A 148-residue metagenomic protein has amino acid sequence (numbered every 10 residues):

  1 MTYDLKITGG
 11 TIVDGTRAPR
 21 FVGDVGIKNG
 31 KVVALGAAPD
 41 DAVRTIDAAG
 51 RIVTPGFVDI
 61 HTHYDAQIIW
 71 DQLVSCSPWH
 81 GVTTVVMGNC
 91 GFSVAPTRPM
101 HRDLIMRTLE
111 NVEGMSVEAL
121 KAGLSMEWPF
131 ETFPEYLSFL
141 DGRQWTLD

Functional and structural regions predicted by a protein language model:
T2-K6, I12-G56: Histidine-rich, glycine-flanked metal-binding segment
D14, D65, F92-P96: Flexible loop/turn segments at secondary-structure boundaries
V53-C76: Di-metal (Zn2+ and/or Mg2+/Mn2+) metal-binding site signature of metallo-dependent hydrolases with the MBL/beta-CASP
W70-D148: Divalent-metal coordination cores built from histidine and acidic residues
